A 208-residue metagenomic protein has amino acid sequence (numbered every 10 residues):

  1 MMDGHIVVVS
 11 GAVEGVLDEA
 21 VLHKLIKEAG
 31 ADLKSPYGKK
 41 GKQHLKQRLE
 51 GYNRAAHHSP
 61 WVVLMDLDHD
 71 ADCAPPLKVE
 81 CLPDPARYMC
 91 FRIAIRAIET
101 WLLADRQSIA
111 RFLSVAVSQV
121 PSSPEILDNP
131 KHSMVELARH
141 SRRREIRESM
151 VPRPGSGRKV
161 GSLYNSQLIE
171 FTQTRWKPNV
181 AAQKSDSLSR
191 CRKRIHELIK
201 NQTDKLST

Functional and structural regions predicted by a protein language model:
M1-V8, E19-S35, K46-V62, L67-T208: C-terminal accessory helical subdomains adjacent to catalytic cores in phosphodiester- and nucleotide-handling enzymes
S10-E14: Short hydrophobic beta-strand that contains or immediately precedes a catalytic carboxylate
K39-G41: Conserved helicase motor
